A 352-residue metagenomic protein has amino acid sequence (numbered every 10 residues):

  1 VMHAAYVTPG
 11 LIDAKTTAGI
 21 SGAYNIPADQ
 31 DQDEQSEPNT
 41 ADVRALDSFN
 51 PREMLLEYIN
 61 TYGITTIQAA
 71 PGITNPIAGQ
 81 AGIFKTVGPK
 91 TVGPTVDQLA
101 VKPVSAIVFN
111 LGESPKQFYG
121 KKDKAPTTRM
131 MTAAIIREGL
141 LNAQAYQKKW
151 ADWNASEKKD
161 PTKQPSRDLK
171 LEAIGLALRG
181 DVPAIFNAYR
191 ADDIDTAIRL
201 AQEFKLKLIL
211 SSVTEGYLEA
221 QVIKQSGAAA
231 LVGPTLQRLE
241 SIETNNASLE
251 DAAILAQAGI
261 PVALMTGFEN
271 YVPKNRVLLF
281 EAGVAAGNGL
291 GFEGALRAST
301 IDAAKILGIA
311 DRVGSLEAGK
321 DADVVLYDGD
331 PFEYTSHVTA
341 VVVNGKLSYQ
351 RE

Functional and structural regions predicted by a protein language model:
V1-L46, T61: Replace "His-x-His-based motif
D13, E37, T65-A69, K85 (+6 more regions): Structural recognition of the beta-strand scaffold that forms the well-ordered cores of secreted hydrolase catalytic
A18-S21, T74-A78, A191-D195, V213-A220 (+2 more regions): Active-site environment of divalent metal-dependent phosphoester hydrolases
S21-I26, A78-Q80, H337-T339: Short, solvent-exposed loop/turn and secondary-structure capping segments
A23, Q30-V43, P183, Q221-A229 (+2 more regions): His/Asp/Glu-enriched, well-ordered alpha-helical/loop segment that forms or immediately abuts the divalent-metal
L55, N60-L208: Polyanionic/metal-chelating signatures
I185-R190, K207-G216, T235-S241: Catalytic beta/alpha-barrel core
E317-E352: C-terminal cap of metal-dependent C-N hydrolases
